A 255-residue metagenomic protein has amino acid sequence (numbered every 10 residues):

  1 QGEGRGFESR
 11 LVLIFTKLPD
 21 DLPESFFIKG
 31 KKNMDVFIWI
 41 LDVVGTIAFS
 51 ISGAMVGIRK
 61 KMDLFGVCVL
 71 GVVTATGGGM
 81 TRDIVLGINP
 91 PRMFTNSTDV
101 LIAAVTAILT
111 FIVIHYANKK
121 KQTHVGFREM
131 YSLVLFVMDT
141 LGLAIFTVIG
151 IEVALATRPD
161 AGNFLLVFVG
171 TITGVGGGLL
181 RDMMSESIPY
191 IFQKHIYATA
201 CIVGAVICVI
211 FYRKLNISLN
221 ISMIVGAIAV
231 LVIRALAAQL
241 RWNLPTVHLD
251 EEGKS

Functional and structural regions predicted by a protein language model:
M34-F37, I84-F94, I149-L165, F211-I221: Helix-coil boundary and interhelical linker segments in multi-pass alpha-helical membrane proteins
D35-I47, M93-V105, A161-G174: Structural signature of hydrophobic alpha-helical transmembrane segments
T46-A54, A75-T76, M80-I84, A103-Y116 (+5 more regions): Transmembrane alpha-helical segments of multi-pass membrane transport proteins and ion-pumping complexes
F65-V73, T98-V100, G126-G142, Q193-A200: Cytoplasmic-side transmembrane-helix entry/capping segments in multi-pass membrane proteins
D83-I88, I112-H124, A156-R158: Transmembrane alpha-helix boundary signature
T95-L101, G162, Q193-I202, N216-G226: Loop-to-transmembrane alpha-helix initiation sites
N118-L133, N243-S255: Intrinsically disordered, low-complexity non-transmembrane regions of multi-pass membrane transporters
